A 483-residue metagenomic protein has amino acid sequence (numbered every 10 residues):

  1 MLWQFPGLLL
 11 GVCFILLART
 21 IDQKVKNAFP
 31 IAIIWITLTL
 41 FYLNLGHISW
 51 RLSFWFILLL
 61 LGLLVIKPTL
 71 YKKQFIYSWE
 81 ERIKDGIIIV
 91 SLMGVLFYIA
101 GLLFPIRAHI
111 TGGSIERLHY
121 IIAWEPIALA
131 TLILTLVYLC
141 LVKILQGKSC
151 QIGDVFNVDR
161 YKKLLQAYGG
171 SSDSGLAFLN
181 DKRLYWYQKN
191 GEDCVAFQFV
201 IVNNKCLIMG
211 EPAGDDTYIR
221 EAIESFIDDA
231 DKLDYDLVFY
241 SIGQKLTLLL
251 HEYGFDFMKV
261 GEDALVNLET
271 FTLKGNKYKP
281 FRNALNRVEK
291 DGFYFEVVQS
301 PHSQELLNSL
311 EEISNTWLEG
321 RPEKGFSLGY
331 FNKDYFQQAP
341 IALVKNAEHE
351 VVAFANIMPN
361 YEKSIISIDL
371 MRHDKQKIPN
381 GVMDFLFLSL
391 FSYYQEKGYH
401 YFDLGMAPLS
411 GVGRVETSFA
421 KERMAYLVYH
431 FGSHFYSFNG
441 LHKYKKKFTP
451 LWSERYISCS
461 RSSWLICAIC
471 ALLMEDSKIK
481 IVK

Functional and structural regions predicted by a protein language model:
M1-D154: Topology signature of small-to-medium multi-pass alpha-helical membrane proteins
L2-G7, F41, I144-E211, Y235 (+5 more regions): A conserved beta-strand-loop-helix scaffold within acyl/acetyltransferase catalytic domains
A213-Y218: Short, glycine-rich nucleotide/cofactor-binding loops
